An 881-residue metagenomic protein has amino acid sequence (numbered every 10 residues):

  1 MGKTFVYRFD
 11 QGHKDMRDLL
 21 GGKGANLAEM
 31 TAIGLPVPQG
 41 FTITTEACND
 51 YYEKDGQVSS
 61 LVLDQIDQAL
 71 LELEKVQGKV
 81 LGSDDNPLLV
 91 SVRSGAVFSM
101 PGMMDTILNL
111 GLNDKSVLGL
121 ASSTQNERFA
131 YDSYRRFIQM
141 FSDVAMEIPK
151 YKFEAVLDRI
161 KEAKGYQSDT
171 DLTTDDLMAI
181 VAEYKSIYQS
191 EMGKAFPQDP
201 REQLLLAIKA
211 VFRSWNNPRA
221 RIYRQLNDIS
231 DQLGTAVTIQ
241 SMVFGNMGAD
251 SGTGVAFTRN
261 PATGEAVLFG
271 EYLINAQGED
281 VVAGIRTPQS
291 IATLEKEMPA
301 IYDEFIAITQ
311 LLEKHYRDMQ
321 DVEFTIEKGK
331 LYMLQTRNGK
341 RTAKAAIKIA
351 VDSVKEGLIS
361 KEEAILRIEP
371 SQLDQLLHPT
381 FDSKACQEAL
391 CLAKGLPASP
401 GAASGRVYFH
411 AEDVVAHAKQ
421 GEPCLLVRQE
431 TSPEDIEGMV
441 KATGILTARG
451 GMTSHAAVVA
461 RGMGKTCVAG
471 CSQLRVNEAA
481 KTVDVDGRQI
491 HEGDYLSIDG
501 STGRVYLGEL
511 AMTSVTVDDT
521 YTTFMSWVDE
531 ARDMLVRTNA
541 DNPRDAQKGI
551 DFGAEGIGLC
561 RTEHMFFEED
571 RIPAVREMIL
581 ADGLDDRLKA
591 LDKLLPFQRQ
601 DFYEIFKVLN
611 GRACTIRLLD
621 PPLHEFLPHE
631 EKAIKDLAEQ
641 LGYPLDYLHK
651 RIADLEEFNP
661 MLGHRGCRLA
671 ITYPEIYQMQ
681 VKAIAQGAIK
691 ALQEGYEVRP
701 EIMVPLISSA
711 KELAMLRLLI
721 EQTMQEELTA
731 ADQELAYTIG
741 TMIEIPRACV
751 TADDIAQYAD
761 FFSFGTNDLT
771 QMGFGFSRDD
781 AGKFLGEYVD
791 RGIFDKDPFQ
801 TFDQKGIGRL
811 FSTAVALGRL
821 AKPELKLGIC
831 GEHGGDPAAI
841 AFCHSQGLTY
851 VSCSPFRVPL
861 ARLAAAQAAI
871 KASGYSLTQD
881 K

Functional and structural regions predicted by a protein language model:
M1-A389, P397, V415, E422-L425 (+12 more regions): Nucleotide/phosphate-binding sheet-loop regions of phosphoryl- and nucleotidyl-transfer enzymes
F41, A448-G450, A469-S472, C560 (+2 more regions): Short beta->alpha connector loops at strand-helix junctions that form conserved, small/polar/Pro-enriched
R93-S94, V517, W527-K881: Conserved alpha/beta-domain cores
T238, Y408, L425-V427, L446 (+3 more regions): Structural motif
L311, A480-D486: Short alpha-helix capping/helix-loop boundary micro-motifs
G395-E434, V485-T523: Extended, non-globular alpha-helical segments
H410, Q473-L474, T522-M525, L535 (+1 more regions): Intrinsically disordered, low-complexity regulatory segments
T443-R449, C467, G828: A short, small-residue-rich loop immediately preceding and capping a beta-strand
